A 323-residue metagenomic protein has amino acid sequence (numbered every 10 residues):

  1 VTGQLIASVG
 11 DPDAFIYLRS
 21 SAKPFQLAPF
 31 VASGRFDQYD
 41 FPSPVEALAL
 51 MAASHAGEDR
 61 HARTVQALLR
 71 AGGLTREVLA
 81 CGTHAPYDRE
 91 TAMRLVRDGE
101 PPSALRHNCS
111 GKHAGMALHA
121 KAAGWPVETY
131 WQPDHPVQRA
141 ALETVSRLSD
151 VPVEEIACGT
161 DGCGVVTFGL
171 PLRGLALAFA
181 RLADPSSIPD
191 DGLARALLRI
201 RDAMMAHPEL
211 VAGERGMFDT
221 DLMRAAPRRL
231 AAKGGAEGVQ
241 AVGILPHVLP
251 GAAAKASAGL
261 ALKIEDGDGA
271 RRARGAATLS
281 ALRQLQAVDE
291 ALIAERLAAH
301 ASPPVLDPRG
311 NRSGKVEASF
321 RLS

Functional and structural regions predicted by a protein language model:
V1-S8: A short, well-structured edge-of-sheet supersecondary motif
V9-Y17, M51-H55, G99-H107, G159-V166 (+1 more regions): A short glycine/serine-rich beta->alpha loop
R19-F36: Active-site SXXK
S21, F25, R60, N108 (+8 more regions): Conserved active-site and cofactor/substrate-binding residues in soluble primary-metabolism enzymes
Q26-V31, V65-L68, A117-K121, A176-F179 (+1 more regions): Buried hydrophobic packing segments
A32-Q38, G73-E77, A123-T129, H135-L142 (+4 more regions): Bacterial peptidoglycan biogenesis and beta-lactam-recognition machinery
P42-E155, C163: Active-site-adjacent helix/loop patches that line small-molecule binding or acyl-intermediate pockets
A180-S323: Structured C-terminal helix/loop/strand segments within mature extracytoplasmic catalytic/sensor domains
